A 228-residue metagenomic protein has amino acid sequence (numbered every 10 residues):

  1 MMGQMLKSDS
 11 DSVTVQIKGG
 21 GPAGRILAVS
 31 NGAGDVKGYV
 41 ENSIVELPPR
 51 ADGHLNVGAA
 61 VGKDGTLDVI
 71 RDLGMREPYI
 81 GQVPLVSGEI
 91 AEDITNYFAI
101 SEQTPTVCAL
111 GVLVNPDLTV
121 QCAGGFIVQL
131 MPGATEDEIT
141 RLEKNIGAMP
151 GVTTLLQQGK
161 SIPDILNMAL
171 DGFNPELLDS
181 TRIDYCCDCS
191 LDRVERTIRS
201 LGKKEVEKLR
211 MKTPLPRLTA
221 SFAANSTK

Functional and structural regions predicted by a protein language model:
M1-D179: Interaction interfaces in information-processing and related assembly proteins
G147-K228: Cys/His-clustered metal-coordination modules, chiefly Zn-binding fingers
